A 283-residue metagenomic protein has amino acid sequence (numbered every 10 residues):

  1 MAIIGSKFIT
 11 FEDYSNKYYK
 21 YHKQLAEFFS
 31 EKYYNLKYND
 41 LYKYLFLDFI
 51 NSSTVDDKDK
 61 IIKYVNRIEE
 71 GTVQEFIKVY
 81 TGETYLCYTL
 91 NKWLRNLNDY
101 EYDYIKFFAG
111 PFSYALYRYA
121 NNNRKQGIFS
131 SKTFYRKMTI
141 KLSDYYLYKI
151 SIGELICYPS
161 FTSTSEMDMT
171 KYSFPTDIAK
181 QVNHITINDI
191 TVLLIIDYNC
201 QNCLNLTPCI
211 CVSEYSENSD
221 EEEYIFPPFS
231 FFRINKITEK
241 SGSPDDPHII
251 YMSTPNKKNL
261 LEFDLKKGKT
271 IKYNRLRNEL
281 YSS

Functional and structural regions predicted by a protein language model:
M1-S283: Mono-ADP-ribosyltransferase
